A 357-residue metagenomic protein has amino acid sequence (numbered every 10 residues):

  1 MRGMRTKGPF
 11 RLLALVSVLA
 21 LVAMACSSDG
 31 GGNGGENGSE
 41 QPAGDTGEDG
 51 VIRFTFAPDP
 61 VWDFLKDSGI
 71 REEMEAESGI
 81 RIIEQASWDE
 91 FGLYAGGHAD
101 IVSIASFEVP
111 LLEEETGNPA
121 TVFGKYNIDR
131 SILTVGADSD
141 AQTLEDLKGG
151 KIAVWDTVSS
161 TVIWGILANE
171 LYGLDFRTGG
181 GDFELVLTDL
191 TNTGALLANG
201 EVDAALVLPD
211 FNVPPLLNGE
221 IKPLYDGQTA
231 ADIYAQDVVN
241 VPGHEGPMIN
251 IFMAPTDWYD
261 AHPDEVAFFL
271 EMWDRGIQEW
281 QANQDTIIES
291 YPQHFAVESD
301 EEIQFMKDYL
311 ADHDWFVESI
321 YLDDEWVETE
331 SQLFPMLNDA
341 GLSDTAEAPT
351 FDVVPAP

Functional and structural regions predicted by a protein language model:
R2-L13: Bacterial N-terminal signal peptides that target proteins for export
C26-E40: Bacterial lipoprotein signal-peptidase II cleavage site
Q41-L187, L196, D203-P209, E220: Short, glycine-/small- and polar/acidic-enriched structural segments that line small-molecule recognition paths
E72-E77, F176-R177, T229-E245, H313-W326: Short, solvent-exposed loop/beta-turn-alpha elements that line the ligand-binding surface or hinge of extracytoplasmic
F107-E108, N192-Y291: Pocket-lining segment of extracytoplasmic ligand-binding domains
Y259-D339: Secondary-structure end/capping motifs
V327-P357: Conserved C-terminal helix/tail region of periplasmic/extracytoplasmic solute-binding proteins
